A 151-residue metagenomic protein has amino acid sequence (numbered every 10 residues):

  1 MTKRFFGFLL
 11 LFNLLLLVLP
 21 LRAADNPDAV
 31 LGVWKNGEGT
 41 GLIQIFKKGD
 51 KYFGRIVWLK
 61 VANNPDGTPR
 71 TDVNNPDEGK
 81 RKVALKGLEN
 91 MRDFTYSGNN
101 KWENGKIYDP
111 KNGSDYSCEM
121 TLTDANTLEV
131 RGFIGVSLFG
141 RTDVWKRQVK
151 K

Functional and structural regions predicted by a protein language model:
M1-L10: Bacterial N-terminal signal peptides that target proteins for export
L9-V18: Bacterial N-terminal signal peptides
L19-D25: Sec/Tat signal peptide C-region and signal peptidase I cleavage site
A29-L42, R141-K150: K/E-rich alpha-helical interaction surfaces of small helical-bundle regulatory domains
L31, G39-D109, G113-S117: Central antiparallel beta-sheet cores of small beta-barrel/beta-sandwich binding domains
K48, T123-D124: Structural motif
P110-N112, T121, G135-V136: Short polar/acidic secondary-structure junctions
A125-T127, I134-K151: Edge beta-strand at a domain terminus
